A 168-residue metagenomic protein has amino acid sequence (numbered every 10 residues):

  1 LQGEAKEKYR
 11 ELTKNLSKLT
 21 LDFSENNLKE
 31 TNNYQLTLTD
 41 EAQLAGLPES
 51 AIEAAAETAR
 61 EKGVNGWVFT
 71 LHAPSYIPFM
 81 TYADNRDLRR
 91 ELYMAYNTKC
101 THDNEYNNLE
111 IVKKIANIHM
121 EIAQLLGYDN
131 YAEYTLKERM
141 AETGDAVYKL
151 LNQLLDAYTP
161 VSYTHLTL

Functional and structural regions predicted by a protein language model:
L1-E142, A157, V161: His/Asp/Glu-rich acidic catalytic environments and adjacent acidic regulatory segments
A146-S162: Extended, domain-scale alpha-helical bundle/helix-rich regions
T164-L168: Conserved small/polar residues in nucleotide/adenosyl-binding loops
